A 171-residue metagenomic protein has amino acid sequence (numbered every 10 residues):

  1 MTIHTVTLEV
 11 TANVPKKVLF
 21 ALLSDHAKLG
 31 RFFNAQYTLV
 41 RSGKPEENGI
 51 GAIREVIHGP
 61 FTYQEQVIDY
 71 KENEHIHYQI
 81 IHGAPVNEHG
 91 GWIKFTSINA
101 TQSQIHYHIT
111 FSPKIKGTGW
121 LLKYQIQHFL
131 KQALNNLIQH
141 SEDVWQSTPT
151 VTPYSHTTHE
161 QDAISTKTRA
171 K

Functional and structural regions predicted by a protein language model:
M1-I3, E47-G49, H58, V86-E88 (+1 more regions): Short coil/turn motifs at beta-sheet boundaries
M1-K44, E160-K171: Hydrophobic ligand-binding cavity/cleft-lining segments
I3-E9, I53, T62, H75 (+2 more regions): Intrinsic-disorder/low-complexity, polar/charged segments enriched in Ser/Thr/Lys/Arg/Asp/Glu/Gln
L8-V10, Y63-D69, G90-S97, I109: Hydrophobic/aromatic beta-strand elements that line small-molecule binding cavities or substrate pockets in beta-rich
T11, L22, H77-I80, Y107-I109: Residue-level detection of beta-strand scaffold positions
P15, F61, E72-N73, I98-Q102: Short strand-connecting beta-turns/loops that link adjacent beta-strands
R31, V40-A84, N135-K171: Glycine-rich portal/gate segments that line the openings of hydrophobic small-molecule binding cavities
H82-Q132, Q139, T148-P149: Beta-strand/loop substructures that line and gate deep hydrophobic ligand-binding cavities in soluble
